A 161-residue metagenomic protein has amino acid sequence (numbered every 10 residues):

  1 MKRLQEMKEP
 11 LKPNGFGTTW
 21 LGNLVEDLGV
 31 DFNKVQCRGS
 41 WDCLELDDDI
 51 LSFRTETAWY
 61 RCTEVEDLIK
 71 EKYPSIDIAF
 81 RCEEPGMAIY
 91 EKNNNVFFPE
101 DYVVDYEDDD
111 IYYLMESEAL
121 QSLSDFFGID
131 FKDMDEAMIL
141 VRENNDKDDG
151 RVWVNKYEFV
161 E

Functional and structural regions predicted by a protein language model:
M1-E161: Intrinsic low-complexity, intrinsically disordered or marginally ordered coil/linker segments
